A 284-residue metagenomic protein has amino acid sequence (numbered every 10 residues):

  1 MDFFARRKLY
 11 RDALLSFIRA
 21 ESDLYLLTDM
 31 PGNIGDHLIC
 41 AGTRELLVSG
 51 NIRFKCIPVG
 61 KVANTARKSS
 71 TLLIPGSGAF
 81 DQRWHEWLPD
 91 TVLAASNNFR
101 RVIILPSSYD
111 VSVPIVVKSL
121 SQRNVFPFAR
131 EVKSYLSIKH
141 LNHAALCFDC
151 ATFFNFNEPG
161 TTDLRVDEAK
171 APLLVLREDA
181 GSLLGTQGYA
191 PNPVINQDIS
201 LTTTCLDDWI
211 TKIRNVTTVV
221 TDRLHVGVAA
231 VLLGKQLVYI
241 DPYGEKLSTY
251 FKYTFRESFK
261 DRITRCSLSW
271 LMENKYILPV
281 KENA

Functional and structural regions predicted by a protein language model:
M1-A284: Active-site anion-handling motifs in enzyme catalytic cores
